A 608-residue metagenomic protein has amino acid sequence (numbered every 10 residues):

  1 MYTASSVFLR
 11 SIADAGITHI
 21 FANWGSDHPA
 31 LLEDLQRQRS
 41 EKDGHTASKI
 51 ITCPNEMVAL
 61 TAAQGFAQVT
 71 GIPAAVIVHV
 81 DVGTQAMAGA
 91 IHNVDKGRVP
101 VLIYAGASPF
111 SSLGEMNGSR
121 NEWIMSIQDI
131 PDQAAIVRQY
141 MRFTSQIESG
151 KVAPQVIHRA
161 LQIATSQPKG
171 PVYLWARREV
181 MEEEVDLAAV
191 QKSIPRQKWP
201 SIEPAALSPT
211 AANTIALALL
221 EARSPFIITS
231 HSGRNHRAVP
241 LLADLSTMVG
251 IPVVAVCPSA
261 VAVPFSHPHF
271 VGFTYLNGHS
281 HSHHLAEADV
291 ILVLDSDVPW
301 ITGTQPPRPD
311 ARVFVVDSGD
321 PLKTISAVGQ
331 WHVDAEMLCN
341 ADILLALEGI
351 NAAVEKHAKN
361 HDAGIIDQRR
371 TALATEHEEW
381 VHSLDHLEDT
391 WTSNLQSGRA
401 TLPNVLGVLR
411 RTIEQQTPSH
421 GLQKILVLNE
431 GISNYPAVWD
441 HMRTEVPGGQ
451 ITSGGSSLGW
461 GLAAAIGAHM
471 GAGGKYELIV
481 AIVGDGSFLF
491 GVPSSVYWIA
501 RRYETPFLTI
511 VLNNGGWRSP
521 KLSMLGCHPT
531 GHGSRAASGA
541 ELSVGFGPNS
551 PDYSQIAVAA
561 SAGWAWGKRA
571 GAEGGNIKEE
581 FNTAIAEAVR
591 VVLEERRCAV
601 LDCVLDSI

Functional and structural regions predicted by a protein language model:
M1-H357, T412, Y497, P506-T509: N-terminal alpha/beta PP-like core and its mobile active-site loop of ThDP/TPP-dependent enzymes
S5-F8, A13-A15, N23-L35, T375-G474: Active-site diphosphate/adenylate-binding microenvironment
E41, S112-Q128, L276, E287 (+3 more regions): Thiamine diphosphate
E56-T61, G83, P299, N434-P436 (+1 more regions): Short acidic loop-to-helix transition motifs that present clustered carboxylates
K151, D310-L428, S534-L542, S554-I608: Phosphate/pyrophosphate-binding active-site segments
W175-V180, I432-S433, V604-D606: A glycine-rich phosphate-binding loop feature that marks nucleotide/adenosyl-phosphate handling sites
S230-N235, N394-S397, G484-G486, E573: Conserved short loop/turn motifs at secondary-structure junctions
L294, V316-S318, N429, G484-D485 (+2 more regions): Active-site flanking residues adjacent to catalytic metal/cofactor-binding acidic residues
